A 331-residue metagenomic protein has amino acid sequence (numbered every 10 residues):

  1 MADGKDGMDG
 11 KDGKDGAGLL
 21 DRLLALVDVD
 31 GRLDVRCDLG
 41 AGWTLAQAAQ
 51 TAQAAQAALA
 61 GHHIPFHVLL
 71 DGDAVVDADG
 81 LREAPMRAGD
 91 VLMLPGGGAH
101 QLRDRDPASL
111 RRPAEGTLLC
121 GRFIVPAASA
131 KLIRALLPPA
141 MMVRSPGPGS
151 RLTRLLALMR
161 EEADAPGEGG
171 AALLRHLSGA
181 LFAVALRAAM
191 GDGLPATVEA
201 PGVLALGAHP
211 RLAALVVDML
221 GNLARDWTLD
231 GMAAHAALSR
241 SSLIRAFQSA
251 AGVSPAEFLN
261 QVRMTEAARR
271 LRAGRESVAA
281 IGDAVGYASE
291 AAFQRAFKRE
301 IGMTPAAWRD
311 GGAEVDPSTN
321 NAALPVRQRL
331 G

Functional and structural regions predicted by a protein language model:
M1-A84, H100-R105, N321-A323, R329: Generic protein-terminus/edge-of-domain signal
R82, G97-C120, I124-A127: Ligand-binding loop in jelly-roll beta-barrel domains
G89-D90: Loop/turn positions that initiate beta-strands
H100, D104-D106, A185-A189, G193 (+1 more regions): Short amphipathic alpha-helical interaction/hinge segments
L119-A180, V184-A189, G193-L194, A200 (+2 more regions): Amphipathic alpha-helical segments enriched in hydrophobic/aromatic residues interleaved with Lys/Arg
P148-R160, L174-S178, L194-W227, M232-A236 (+2 more regions): A short, Lys/Arg-enriched amphipathic alpha-helix from helix-turn-helix/homeodomain DNA-binding modules
V184, A188, D218-T265, G282-G311: Basic/polar phosphate-binding segments, predominantly the helix-turn-helix DNA-binding elements of transcriptional
D316-N320: Mature, function-bearing regions of proteins
